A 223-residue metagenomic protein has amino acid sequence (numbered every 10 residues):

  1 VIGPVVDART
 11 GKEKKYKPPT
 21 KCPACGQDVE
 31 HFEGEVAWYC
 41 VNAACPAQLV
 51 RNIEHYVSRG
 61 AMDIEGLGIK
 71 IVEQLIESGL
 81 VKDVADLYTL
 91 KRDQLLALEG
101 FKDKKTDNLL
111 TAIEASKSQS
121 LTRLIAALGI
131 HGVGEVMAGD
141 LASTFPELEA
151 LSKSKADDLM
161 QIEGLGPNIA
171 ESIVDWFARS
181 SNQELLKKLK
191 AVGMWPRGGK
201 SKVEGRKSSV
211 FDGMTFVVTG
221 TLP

Functional and structural regions predicted by a protein language model:
V1-E65: Cys/His-rich short segments
I2-P4, F32, V41-A43, L67 (+9 more regions): Generic beta-strand/beta-sheet core signal
A8, Q94, D158: Residue-level detector of flexible, active-site-proximal loop/helix-junction positions within diverse enzyme catalytic
E13-K15, L49, Y56, L98-P223: DNA strand-break repair and replication-stress modules
P19, L87-L90, L121-I125: Interdomain boundary/hinge elements
F32, L67, A85-D86, E135 (+2 more regions): Residue-level detector of family-conserved "landmark" positions at structurally sensitive sites
A47-D107: Long, charge-rich boundary regions
